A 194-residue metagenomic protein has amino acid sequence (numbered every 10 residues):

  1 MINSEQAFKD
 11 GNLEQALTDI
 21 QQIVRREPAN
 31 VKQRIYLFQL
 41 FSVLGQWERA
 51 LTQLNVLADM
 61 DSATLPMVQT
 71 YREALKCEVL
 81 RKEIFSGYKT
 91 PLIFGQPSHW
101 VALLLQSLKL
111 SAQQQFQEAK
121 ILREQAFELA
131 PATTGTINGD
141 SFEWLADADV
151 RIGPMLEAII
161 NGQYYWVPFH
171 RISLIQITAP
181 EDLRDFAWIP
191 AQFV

Functional and structural regions predicted by a protein language model:
N3, Y36-L37, R72, H99 (+1 more regions): Structural register within alpha-helical repeat arrays
A7, F41, L75-K76, L110: Residue at a conserved register position within TPR or TPR-like alpha-solenoid repeats
I20, L54, L122-E124, A130: Inward-facing hydrophobic residues that define packing positions of alpha-helical scaffold repeats
P28, S62-A63, P131: Short coil turns that delineate tetratricopeptide repeat
Q33, M67-V68, A102: TPR alpha-solenoid repeat register
